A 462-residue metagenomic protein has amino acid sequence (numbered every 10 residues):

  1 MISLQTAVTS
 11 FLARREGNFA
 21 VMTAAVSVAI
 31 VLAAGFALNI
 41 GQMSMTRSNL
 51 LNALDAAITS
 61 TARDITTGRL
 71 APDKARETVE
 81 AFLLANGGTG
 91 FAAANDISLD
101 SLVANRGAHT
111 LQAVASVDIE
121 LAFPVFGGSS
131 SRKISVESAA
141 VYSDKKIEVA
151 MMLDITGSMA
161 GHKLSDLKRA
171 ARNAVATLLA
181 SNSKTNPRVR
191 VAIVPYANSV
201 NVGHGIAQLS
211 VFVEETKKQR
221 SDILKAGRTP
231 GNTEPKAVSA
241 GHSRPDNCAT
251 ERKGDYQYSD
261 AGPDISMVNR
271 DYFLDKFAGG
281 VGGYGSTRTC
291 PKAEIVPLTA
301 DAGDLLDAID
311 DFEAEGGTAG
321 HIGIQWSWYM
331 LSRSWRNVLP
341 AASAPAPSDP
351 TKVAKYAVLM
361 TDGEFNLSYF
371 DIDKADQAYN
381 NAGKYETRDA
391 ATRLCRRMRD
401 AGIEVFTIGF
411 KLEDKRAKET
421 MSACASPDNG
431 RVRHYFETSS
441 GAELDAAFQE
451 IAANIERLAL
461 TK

Functional and structural regions predicted by a protein language model:
M1-R76, V405-F406, A425: Alpha-helical assembly-interface signal, strongest on the long, hydrophobic N-terminal helix that forms
I2, S44, S48, I58-I119 (+6 more regions): Short amphipathic secondary-structure patches
L4-V26, I97, R106-A150, M159-G161 (+1 more regions): Acidic, polar low-complexity linker/tail segments
G35, M151-D154: Short beta-strand segments enriched in small/hydrophobic residues
T59-A62, Q112-V114, S135-V141, E148-M152 (+2 more regions): Soluble periplasmic/extracytoplasmic beta-strand elements of cell-envelope proteins
T66-D73, I147, T156-K355, L359 (+6 more regions): Divalent-cation-coordinating short motifs within acidic/hydroxyl- or histidine-rich contexts, strongest in von
